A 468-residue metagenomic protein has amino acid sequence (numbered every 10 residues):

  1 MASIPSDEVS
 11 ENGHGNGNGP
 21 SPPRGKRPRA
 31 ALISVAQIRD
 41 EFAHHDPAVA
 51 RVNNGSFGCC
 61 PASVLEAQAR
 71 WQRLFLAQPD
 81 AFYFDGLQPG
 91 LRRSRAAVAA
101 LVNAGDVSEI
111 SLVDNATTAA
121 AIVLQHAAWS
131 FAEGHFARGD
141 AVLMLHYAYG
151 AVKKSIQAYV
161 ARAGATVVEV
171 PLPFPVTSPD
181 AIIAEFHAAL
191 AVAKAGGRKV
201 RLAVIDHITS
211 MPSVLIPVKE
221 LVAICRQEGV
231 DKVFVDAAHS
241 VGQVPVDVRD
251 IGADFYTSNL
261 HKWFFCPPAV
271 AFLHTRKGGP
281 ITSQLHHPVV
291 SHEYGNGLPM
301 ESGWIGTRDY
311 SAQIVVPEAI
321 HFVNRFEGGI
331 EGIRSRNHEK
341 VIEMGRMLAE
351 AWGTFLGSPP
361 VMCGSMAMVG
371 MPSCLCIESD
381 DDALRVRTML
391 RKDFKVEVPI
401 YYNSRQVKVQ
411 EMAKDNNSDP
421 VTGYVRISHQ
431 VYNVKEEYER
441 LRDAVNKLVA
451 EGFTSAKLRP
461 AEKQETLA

Functional and structural regions predicted by a protein language model:
A2-A468: Pyridoxal 5′-phosphate
